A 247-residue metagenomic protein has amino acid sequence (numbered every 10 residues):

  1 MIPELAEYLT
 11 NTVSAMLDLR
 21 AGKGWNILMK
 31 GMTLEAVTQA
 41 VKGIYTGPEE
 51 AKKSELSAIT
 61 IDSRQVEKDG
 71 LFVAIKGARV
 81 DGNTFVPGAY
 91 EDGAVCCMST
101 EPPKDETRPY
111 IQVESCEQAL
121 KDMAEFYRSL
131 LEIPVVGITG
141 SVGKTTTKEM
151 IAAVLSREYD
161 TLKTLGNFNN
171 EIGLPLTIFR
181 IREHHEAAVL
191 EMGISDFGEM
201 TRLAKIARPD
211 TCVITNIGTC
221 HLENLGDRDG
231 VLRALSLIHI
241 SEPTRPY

Functional and structural regions predicted by a protein language model:
I2, G22-D122, F126: N-terminal leader/targeting and accessory segments in enzymes
A36-Q39, A119-L237, S241: Phosphate-binding loop of NTP-binding sites
E242-Y247: Short "domain-exit" segments at the C-terminal end of structured domains
